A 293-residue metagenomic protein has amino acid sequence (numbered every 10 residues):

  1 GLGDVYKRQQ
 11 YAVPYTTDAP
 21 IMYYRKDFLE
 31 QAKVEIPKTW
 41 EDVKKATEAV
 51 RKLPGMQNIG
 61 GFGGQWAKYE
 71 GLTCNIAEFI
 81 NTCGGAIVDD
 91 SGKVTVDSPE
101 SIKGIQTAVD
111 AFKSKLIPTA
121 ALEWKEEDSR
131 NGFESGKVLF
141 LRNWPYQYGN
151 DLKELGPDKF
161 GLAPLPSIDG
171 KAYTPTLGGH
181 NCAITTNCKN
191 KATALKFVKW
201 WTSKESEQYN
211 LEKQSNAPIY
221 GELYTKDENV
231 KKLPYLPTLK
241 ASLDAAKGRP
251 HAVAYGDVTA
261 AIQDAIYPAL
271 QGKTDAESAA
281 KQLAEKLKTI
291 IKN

Functional and structural regions predicted by a protein language model:
G1-Y6: Short, small-residue-biased leader/transition segments that mark boundaries at the very start of proteins
K7, A163, E212-D264, P268: Long, aromatic- and glycine/proline-rich binding clefts that accommodate carbohydrate-like moieties
Q9-Y15, P20, K44-K93, V138: Extracytoplasmic/periplasmic solute-binding protein
Y23-K26, L177-N190: A bilobed periplasmic-binding-protein/Venus flytrap-type ligand-binding module shared by bacterial periplasmic
E30, K113, A241-N293: Conserved C-terminal helix/tail region of periplasmic/extracytoplasmic solute-binding proteins
T47-A49, S91-L122, L165: Glycine-centered hinge/linker elements that transmit conformational signals in sensory and ligand-binding systems
P54, F112-K113, V198-Y220: Periplasmic-binding protein-like
P54, G60-G61, Q65-E70, C83-K103 (+5 more regions): Short, solvent-exposed loop/beta-turn-alpha elements that line the ligand-binding surface or hinge of extracytoplasmic
